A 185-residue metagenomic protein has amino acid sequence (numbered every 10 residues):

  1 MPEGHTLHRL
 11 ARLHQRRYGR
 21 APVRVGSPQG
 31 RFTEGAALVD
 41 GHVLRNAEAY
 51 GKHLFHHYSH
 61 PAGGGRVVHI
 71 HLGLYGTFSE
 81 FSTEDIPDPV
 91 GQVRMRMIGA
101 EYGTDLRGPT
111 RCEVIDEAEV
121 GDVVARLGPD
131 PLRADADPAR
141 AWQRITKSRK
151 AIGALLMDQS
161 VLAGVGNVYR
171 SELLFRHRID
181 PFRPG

Functional and structural regions predicted by a protein language model:
M1-G185: Structured catalytic/nucleic-acid-binding cores of DNA maintenance enzymes
